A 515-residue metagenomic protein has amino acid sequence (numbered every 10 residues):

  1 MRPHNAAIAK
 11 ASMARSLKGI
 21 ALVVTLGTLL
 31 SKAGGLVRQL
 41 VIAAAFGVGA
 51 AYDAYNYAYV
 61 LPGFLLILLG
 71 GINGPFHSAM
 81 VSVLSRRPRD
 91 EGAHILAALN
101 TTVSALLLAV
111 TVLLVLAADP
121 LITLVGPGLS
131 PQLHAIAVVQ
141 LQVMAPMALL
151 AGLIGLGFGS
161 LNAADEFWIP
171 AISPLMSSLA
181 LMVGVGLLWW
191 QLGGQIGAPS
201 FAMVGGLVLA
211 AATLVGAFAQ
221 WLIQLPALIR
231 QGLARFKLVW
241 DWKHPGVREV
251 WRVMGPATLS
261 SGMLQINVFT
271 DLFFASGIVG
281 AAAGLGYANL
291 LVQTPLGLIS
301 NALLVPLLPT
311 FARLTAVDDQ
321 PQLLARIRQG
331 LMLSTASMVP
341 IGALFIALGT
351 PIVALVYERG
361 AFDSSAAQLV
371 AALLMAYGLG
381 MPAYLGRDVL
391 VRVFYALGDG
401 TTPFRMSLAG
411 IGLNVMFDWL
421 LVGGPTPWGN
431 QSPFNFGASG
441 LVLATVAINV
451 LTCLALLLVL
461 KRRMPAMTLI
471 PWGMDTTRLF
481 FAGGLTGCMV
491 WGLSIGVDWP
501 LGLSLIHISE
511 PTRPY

Functional and structural regions predicted by a protein language model:
R2-L17, Q195-L207, L225-L264, R462-T477: Interhelical loop/hinge segments that connect adjacent transmembrane helices in multipass membrane
G19-A43, G216, Q220, Q224-L228 (+4 more regions): Transmembrane helical elements of multi-pass membrane transporters/channels
G70-R87, S300-D319, L390-V391: Helix-loop junctions and terminal segments of transmembrane helices in multi-pass membrane transport/translocation
V110-P131, L192-Q195, A343-D363, G423-G429 (+1 more regions): Short membrane-interface helical motifs at transmembrane helix boundaries in multi-pass membrane transporters
L129-G157, V183, A210, F362-L390: Alpha-helical transmembrane segments of multi-pass membrane proteins
I172-P199, T402-F434, A455-L456, T486-V490 (+1 more regions): Alpha-helical transmembrane segments of multi-pass membrane transporters and transport-associated inner-membrane enzymes
E249-V253, V450-L505: Membrane-interface "helix-start" segments
I506-Y515: Single conserved hydrophobic/aromatic residue that forms the stacking wall/gate of nucleotide- or nucleobase-binding
